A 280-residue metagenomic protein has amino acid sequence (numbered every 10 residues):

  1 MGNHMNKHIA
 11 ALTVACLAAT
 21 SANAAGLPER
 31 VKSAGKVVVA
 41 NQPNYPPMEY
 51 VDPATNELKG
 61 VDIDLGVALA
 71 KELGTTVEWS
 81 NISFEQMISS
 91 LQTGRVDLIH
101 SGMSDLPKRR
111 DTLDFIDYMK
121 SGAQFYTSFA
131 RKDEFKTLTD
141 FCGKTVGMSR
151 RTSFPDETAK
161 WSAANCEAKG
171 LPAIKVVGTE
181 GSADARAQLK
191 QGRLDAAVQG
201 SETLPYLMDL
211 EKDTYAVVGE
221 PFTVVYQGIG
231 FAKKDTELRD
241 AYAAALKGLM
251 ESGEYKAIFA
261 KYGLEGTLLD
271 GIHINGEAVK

Functional and structural regions predicted by a protein language model:
A25-G102, S252, K261: Extracytoplasmic small-molecule ligand-binding "clamshell" domains of the periplasmic binding protein/Venus flytrap
P28, L58-D62, R109-K120, A216-G219 (+1 more regions): A structural signal for short loop-to-beta-strand junctions that line the ligand-binding cleft of periplasmic/secreted
N41-Y45, S80-E85, G94-L106, S121 (+5 more regions): Beta->alpha turn/N-cap motifs
P43, K120-T127, D209-L246, E265-K280: Periplasmic-binding protein-like
V67-L73, F154-G178, M208-K212: Ligand-binding cleft/hinge of the Venus flytrap
A68-E72, S80-N81, E85-L98, T112-L113 (+4 more regions): Short helices/loops that flank or line small-molecule/ion binding pockets
E85-Q86, M103-R110, D156-S162, K190-V224: A ligand-binding cleft/hinge motif common to bilobed small-molecule-binding domains
S128-V146: Flexible hinge/capping segments at coil-to-helix
